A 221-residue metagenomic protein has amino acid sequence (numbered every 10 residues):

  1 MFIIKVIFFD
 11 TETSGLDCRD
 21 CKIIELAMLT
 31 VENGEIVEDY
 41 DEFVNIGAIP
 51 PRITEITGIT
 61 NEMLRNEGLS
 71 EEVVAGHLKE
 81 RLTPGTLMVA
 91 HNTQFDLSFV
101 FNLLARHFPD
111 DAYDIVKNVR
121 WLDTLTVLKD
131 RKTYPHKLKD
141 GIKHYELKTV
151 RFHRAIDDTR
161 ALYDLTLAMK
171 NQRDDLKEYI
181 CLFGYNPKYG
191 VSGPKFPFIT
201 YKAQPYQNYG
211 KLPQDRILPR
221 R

Functional and structural regions predicted by a protein language model:
M1-N118, P135-H153: Conserved non-catalytic scaffold segment of RNase H-like nuclease domains
T13-G15, T126, A161: Short, glycine/acidic-enriched loop or turn micro-motifs at the edges of active sites
L104-A105, K132, L167-N171: Hydrophobic/aromatic-lined pockets within catalytic cores
V119-P135: Short alpha-helix plus adjacent loop in nuclease-associated cores
T126-K129, K143, D164-L167: Generic alpha-helical structural context detector
R154-L167: Acidic, divalent-metal-coordinating active-site segment for phosphoryl/phosphodiester hydrolysis, typified by short
L165-R221: Acidic two-metal-ion nuclease catalytic site recognized across multiple nuclease folds, prominently DnaQ/RNase D-T
